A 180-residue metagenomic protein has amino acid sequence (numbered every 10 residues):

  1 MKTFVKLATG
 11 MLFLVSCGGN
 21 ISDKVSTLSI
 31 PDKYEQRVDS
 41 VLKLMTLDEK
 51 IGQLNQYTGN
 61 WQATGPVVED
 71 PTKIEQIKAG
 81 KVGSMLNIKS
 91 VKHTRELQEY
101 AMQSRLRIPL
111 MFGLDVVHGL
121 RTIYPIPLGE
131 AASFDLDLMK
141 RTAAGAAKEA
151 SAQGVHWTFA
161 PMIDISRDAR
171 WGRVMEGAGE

Functional and structural regions predicted by a protein language model:
M1-I30: Bacterial Sec-dependent N-terminal signal peptides
N20-E180: N-terminal beta-rich core of secreted/periplasmic extracellular enzymes
